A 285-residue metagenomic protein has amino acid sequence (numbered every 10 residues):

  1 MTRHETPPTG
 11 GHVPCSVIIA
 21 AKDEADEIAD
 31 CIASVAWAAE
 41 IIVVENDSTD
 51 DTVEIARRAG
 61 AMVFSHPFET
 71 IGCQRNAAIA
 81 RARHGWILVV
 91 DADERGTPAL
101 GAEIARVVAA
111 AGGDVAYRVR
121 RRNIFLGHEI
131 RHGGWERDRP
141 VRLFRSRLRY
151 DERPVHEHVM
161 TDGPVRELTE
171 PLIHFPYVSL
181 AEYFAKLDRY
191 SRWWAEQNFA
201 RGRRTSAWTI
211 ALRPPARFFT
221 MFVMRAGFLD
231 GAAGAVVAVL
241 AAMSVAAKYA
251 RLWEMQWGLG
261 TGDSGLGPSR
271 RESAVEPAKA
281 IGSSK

Functional and structural regions predicted by a protein language model:
M1-H12, G262-K285: Intrinsic disorder/low-complexity segments
P14-S16, E40: Cell-envelope/extracellular polymer assembly enzymes that use nucleotide-activated donors
I18-W37: Short, well-formed alpha-helical segments that are part of the catalytic scaffolds of diverse glycosyltransferases
D26-D30, D50-A59, A99-L100: Acidic helix N-cap motif at the loop->helix transition within catalytic regions of sugar-transfer enzymes
S34, E45-E54, D91: A conserved acidic beta->alpha catalytic loop
V44, H66, L88-A92: Catalytic metal- and UDP-sugar-binding loop of GT-A-like glycosyltransferases, i.e., residues flanking the conserved
V53-R81: Conserved donor nucleotide-binding strand/loop of the catalytic core
C73-I79, G85-W86, V90, T97-G258: Catalytic-site signature of metal-activated, phosphate-bearing donor transferases, centered on the GT-A/GT-A-like
